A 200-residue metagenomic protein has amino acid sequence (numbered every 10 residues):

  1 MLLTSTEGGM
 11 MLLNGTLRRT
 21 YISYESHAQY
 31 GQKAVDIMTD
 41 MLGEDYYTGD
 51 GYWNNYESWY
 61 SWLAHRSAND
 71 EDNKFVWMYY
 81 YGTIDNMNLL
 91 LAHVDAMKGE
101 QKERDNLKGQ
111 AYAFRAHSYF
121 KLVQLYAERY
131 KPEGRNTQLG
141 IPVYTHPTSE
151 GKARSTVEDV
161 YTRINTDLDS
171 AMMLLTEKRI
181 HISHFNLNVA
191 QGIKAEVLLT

Functional and structural regions predicted by a protein language model:
M1-I37: Membrane-proximal, proline-rich intrinsically disordered regions
Y52-Y126, S155, M172-I180: Conserved, well-structured interaction surfaces
S118, L122-L125, R129, V143 (+1 more regions): Extended, well-ordered alpha-helical segments in internal regulatory regions
L125-T162: Short coil/linker segments at helix-helix boundaries
L175, R179-T200: Aromatic- and glycine-enriched pocket-lining scaffold segments that form the walls of small-molecule binding clefts
